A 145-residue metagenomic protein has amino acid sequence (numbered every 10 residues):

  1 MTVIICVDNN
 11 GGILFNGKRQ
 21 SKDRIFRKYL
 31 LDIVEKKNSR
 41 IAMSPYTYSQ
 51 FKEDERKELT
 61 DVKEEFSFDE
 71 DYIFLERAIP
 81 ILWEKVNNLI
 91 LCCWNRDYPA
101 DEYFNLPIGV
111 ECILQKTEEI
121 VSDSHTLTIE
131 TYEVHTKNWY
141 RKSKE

Functional and structural regions predicted by a protein language model:
M1-E145: Enzymes that bind and transform nitrogen-containing heteroaromatic metabolites
